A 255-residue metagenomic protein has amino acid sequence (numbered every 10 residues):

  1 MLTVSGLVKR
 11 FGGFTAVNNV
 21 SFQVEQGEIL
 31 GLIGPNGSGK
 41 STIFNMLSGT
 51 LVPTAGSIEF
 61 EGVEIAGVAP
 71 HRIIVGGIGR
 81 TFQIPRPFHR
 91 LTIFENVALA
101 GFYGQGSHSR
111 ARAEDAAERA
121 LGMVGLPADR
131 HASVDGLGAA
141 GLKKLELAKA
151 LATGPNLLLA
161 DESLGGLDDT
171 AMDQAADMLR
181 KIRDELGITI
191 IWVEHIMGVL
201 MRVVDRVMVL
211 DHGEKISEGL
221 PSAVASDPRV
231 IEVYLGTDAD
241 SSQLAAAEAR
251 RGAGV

Functional and structural regions predicted by a protein language model:
M1-V255: Glycine-rich phosphate-binding loops of nucleotide-dependent enzymes
